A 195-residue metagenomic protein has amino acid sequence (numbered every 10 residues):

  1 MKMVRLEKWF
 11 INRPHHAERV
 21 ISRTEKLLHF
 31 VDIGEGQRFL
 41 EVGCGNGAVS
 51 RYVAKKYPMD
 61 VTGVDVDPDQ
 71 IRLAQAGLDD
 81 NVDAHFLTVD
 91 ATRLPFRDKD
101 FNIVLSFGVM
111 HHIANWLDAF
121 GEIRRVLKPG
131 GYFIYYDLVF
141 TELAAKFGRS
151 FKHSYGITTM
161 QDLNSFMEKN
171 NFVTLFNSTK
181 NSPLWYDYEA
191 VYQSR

Functional and structural regions predicted by a protein language model:
M1-D32, A48, Q70, G77: Conserved class I S-adenosyl-L-methionine
I11-N12, H16-I21, I134-E189: C-terminal alpha-helical "lid/dimerization" subdomain adjacent to the S-adenosyl-L-methionine
G36-G45: Conserved class I S-adenosyl-L-methionine
L40, T62, I134: Conserved beta-strand positions in the Rossmann-like core of class I SAM-dependent methyltransferases
N46-R93: Class I SAM-dependent methyltransferase SAM/SAH-binding core
L105: A conserved beta-strand element that flanks and buttresses the S-adenosyl-L-methionine
G108-V109: Short catalytic micro-motifs in class I SAM-dependent methyltransferases
L117-P129: A short glycine-rich, Lys/Arg-flanked "PGG" loop and its adjoining helix->strand segment in the class I
